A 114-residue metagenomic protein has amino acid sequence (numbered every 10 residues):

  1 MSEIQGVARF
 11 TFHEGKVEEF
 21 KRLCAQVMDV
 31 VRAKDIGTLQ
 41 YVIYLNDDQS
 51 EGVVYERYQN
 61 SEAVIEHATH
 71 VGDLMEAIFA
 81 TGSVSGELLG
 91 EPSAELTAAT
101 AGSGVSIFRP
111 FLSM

Functional and structural regions predicted by a protein language model:
M1-G52, Q59-H70, F79-M114: Short S/T/G/P-rich N-terminal loop/turn motif that feeds into the first structured element of a domain
